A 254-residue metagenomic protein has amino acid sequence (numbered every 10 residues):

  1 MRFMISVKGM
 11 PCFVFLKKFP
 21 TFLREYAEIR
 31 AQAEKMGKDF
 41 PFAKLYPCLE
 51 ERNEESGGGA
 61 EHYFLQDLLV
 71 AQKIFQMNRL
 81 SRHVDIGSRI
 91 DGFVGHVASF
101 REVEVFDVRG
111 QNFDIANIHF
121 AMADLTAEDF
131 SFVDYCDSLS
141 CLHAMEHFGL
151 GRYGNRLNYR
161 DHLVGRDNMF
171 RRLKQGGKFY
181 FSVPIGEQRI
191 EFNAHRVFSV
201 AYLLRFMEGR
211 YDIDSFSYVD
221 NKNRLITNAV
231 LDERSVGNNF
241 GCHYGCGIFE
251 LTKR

Functional and structural regions predicted by a protein language model:
M1-R82, F93, F192-R210, D214-E250 (+1 more regions): N-terminal accessory regions of S-adenosyl-L-methionine
G59, L150-H162, I190-H195: Short, flexible/disordered intra-domain loops and linkers
M77, H96-A98, K174: Short, conserved loop/helix-junction motifs that constitute active-site signature segments in enzyme catalytic cores
R82-F130: Class I SAM-dependent methyltransferase SAM/SAH-binding core
E128-L139: A short acidic, Gly/Pro-enriched loop at the edge of an enzyme's catalytic core that lines a small-molecule cofactor
S140-M145, G149: A conserved beta-strand element that flanks and buttresses the S-adenosyl-L-methionine
L157-Q175: A short glycine-rich, Lys/Arg-flanked "PGG" loop and its adjoining helix->strand segment in the class I
G176-P184: Conserved beta-strand signature within the Rossmann-like core of class I S-adenosyl-L-methionine
